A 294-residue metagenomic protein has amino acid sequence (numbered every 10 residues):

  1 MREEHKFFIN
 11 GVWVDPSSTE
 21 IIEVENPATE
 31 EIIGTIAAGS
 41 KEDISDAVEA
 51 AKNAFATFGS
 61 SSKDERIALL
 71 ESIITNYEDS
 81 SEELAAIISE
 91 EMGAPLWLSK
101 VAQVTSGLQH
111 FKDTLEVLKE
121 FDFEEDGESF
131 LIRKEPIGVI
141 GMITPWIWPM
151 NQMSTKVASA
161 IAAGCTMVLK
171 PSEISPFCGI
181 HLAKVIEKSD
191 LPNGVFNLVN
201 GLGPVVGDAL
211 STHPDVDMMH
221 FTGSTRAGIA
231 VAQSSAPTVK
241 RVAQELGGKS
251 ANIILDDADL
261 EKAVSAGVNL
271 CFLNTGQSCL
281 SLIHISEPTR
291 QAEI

Functional and structural regions predicted by a protein language model:
M1-E128: N-terminal Rossmann-like NAD(P)+-binding subdomain of aldehyde/semialdehyde dehydrogenases
E30, R66, I88, F111 (+6 more regions): Residue-level signal for inorganic ion chemistry
D122-G194, D217, V239: Conserved small-residue-rich beta-alpha loop and adjacent elements that most often cradle the phosphate/pyrophosphate
F130, L198-V216: A structured beta-alpha segment of the ubiquitous adenosine-cofactor-binding alpha/beta core
V157-A158, G207, G228, V264: Generic hydrophobic/aromatic pocket-lining and core-packing "Φ" positions
C165, K170-S172, N200, T222 (+1 more regions): Short beta->alpha connector loops at strand-helix junctions that form conserved, small/polar/Pro-enriched
R226-P288: ALDH superfamily catalytic-core signature
P288-R290, I294: Positively charged, low-complexity/disordered segments
